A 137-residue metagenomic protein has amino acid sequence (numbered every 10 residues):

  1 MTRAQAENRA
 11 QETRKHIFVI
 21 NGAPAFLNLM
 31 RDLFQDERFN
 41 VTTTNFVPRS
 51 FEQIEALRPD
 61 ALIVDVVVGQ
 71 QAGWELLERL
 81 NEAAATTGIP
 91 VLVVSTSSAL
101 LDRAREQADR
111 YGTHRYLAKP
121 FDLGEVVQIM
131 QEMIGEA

Functional and structural regions predicted by a protein language model:
M1-G22, D122-A137: Non-catalytic signal-transmission and effector/linker regions of two-component phosphorelay proteins
P24-T42, Y111: Two-component/phosphorelay signaling modules centered on CheY-like receiver
F46, A72-E78: Acidic catalytic/metal-coordinating carboxylates
R49-S50: Short alpha-helical segment
E55-L57, N81-G88, Y111: Conserved phosphotransfer cores of two-component systems
L57-V68: Active-site beta3 strand of CheY-like receiver
E75, S98-L117, G124, Q128: Alpha4 helix (beta4-alpha4-beta5 surface) of REC/receiver domains from two-component response regulators
G88-L100: A short, hydrophobic beta-strand element within the central beta-sheet of small alpha/beta folds
